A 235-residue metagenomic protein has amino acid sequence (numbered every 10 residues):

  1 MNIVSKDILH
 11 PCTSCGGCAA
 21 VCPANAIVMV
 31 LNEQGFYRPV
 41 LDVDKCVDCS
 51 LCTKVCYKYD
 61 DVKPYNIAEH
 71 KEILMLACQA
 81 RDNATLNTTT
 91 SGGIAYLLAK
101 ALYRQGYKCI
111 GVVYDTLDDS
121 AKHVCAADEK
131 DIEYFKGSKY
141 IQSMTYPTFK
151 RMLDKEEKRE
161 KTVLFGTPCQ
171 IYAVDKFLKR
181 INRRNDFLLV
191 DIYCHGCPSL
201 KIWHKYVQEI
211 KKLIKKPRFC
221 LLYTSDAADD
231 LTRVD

Functional and structural regions predicted by a protein language model:
M1-N2, D44-K158: Flanking helices and flexible, charged tails adjoining ferredoxin-like Fe-S electron-transfer domains in multi-subunit
M1-S14, I27: Long terminal accessory regions outside catalytic cores
T13, G17-L41, S50-E69: Iron-sulfur cluster-binding cysteine motifs and their immediate structural context in ferredoxin-like electron-transfer
V112, L164-P168, V190-Y193: Short His-Asn-centered micro-motif
F135-R184, S199: Intrinsically disordered, low-complexity linker/loop segments enriched in Gly/Pro and charged/polar residues
L188-Y206: Short, flexible loop segments at boundaries between secondary-structure elements
Y206-L222: A polyampholytic, Gly/Pro-enriched intrinsically disordered region
Y223-D235: Single conserved hydrophobic/aromatic residue that forms the stacking wall/gate of nucleotide- or nucleobase-binding
